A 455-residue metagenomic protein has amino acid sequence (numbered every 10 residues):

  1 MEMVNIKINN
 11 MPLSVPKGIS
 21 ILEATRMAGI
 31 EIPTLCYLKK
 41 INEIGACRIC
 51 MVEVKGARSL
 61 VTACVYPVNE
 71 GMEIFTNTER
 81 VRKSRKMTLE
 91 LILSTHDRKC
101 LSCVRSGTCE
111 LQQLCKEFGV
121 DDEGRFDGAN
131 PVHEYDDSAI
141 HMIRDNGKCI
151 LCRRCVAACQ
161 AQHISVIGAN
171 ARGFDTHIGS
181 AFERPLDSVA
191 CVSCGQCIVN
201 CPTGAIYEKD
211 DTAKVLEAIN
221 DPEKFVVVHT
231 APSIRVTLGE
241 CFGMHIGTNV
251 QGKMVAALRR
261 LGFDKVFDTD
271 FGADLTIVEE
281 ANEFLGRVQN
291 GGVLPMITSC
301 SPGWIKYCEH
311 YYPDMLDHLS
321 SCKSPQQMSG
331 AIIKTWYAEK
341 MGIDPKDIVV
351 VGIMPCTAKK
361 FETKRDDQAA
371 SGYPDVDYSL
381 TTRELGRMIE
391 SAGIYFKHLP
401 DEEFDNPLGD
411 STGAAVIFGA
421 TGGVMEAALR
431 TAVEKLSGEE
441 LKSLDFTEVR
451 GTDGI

Functional and structural regions predicted by a protein language model:
N5, P12, K17-V81, E208-I455: Iron-sulfur-associated redox domains of electron-transfer enzymes in respiratory and anaerobic energy metabolism
S20, R154, Q196: Residue-level recognition of oxygen-bearing side chains
R48-S193, I206-F225: Fe-S ferredoxin-like electron-transfer domains and their immediately adjacent linker/connector regions across
D97-R98, C109, V120, G124 (+5 more regions): Intrinsically disordered or highly flexible coil/loop and linker segments, enriched in small and charged/polar residues
H163, C201, Y337-M341: Structural motif corresponding to the C-terminal cap of alpha-helices
G195-D210, R259: Phosphate/diphosphate-binding loops
